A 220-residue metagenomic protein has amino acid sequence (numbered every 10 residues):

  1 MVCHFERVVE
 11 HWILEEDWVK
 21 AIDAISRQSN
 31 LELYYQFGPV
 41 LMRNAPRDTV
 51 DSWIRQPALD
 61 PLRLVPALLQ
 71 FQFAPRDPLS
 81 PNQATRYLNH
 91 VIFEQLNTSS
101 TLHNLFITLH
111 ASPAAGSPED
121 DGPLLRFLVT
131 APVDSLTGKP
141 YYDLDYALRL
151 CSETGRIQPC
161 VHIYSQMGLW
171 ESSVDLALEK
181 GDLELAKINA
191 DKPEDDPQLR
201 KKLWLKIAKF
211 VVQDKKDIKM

Functional and structural regions predicted by a protein language model:
M1-M220: Extended alpha-helical solenoid/rod scaffold regions of large eukaryotic vesicle-tethering complex subunits
